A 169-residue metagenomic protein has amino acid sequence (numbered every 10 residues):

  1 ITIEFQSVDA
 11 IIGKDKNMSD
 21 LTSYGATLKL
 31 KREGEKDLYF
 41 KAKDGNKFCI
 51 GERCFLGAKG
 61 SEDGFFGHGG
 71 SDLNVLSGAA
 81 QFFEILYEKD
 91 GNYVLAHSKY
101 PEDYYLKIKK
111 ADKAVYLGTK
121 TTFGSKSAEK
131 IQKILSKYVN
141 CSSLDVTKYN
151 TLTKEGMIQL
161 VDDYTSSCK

Functional and structural regions predicted by a protein language model:
T2-S142: Aromatic-patch recognition
V139-K169: C-terminal partner/receptor-binding element of secreted or periplasmic proteins
